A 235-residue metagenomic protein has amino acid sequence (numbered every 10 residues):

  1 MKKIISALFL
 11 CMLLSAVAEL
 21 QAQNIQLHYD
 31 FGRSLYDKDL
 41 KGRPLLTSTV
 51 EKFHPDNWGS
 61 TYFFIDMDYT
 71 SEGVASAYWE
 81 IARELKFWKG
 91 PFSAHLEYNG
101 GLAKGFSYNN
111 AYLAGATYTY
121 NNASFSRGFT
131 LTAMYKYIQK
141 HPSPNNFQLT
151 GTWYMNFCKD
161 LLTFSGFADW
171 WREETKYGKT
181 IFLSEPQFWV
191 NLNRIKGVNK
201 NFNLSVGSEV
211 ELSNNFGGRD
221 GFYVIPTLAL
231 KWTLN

Functional and structural regions predicted by a protein language model:
M1-Q23: Bacterial Sec-dependent N-terminal signal peptides
L20-Q21, W58-S60, E84-H95, N121-F129 (+3 more regions): Short loop/turn motifs that connect adjacent beta-strands in outer-membrane beta-barrel proteins
L20-T70: Short glycine/proline- and aromatic-enriched beta-strand/turn motifs that initiate or cap beta-hairpins
Y29-R33, D56, M67-S71, Y98-L102 (+4 more regions): Transmembrane beta-strands of outer-membrane beta-barrel pores
G42-P44, D68-A77, G101-A111, Y137-N146 (+2 more regions): Solvent-exposed loop/turn segments connecting transmembrane beta-strands in outer-membrane beta-barrel proteins
V50, I81, A114-A116, L149-W153 (+2 more regions): Membrane-embedded beta-strands of outer-membrane beta-barrel proteins, especially the hydrophobic/small aromatic
K136-S205, E211-N215, W232-N235: Outer-membrane beta-barrel transmembrane domain signature
F222-N235: Outer-membrane beta-barrel "beta-signal"
